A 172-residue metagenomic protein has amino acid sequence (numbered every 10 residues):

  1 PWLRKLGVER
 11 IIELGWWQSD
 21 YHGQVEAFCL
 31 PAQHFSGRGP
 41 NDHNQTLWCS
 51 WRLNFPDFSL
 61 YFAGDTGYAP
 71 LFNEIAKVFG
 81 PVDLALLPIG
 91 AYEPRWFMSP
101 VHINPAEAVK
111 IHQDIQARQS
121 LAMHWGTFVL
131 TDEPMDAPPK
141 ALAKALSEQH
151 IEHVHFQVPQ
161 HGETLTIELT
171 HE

Functional and structural regions predicted by a protein language model:
W2, S59, G67-Q160: Cap/insert and terminal regions of metallo-dependent hydrolase folds
W2-E13: Helix-loop-beta element that forms the nucleotide-linked donor phosphate-binding surface in glycosyltransferases
K5-G7, Y21, H150-E152: Short, structurally constrained coil/turn elements that cap an alpha-helix or connect an alpha-helix to the following
G7, E26-F28, M135-A137: Short low-complexity, flexible loop/linker segments enriched in glycine and/or proline with clustered acidic
I11, V25, V154-F156: Short, conserved active-site loop motifs that form the nucleotide-linked donor/cofactor pocket
E13-G80, K144, H161-E172: Core dinuclear metal-dependent hydrolase active-site scaffold
